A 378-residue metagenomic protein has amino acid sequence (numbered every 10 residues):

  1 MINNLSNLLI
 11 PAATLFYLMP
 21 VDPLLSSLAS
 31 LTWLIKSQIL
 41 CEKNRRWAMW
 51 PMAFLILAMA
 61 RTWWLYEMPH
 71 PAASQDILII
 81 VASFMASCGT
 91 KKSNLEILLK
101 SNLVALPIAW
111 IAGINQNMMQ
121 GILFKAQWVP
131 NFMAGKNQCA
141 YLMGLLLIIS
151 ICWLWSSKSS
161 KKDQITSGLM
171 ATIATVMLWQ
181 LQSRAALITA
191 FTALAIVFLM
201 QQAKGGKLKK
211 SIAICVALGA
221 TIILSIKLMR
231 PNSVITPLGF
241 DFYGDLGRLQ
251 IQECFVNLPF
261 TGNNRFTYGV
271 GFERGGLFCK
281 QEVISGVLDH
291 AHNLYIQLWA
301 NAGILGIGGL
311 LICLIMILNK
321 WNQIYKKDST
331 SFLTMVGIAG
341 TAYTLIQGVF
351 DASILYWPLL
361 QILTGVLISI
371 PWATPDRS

Functional and structural regions predicted by a protein language model:
M1-C41, F54-E67, Q75-I79, T344: N-terminal signal-anchor transmembrane segment
S6-P11, T172, N322-D351, L360: Loop-to-helix entry and N-terminal half of a specific, functionally important transmembrane alpha helix in multi-pass
L31-L34, L194-A195, V336-S378: Transmembrane alpha-helices of multi-pass inner-membrane enzymes
I39, Q202, A302-Y343: Hydrophobic transmembrane alpha-helices and their immediate junctions
A48-M59, E67-T90, I97, S101-W110 (+1 more regions): Aromatic-anchored transmembrane helix interface
A82, N94-F124, A134-A203, A220 (+2 more regions): Alpha-helical transmembrane segments of multi-pass inner-membrane proteins
N115, Q180, F198-Y243, V256-N263 (+1 more regions): A membrane-periplasm/extracellular boundary helix in multi-pass inner-membrane enzymes that assemble envelope glycans
F242-C254, N264-A302: Long extracytoplasmic/lumenal interhelical loops at the membrane interface of multi-pass membrane proteins
